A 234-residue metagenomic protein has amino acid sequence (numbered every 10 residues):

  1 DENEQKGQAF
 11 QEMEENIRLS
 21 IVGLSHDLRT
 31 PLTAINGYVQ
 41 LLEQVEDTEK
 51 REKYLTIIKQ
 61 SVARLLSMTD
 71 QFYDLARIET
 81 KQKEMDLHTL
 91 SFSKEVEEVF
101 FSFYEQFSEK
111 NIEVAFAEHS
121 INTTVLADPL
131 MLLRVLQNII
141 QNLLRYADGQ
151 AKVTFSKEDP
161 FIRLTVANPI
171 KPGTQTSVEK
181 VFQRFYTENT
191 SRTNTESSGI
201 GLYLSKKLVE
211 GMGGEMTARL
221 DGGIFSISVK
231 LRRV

Functional and structural regions predicted by a protein language model:
T80-M85, T124-A127: Conserved micro-motifs of the catalytic ATP-binding
H88-T89, E113-T123: Conserved catalytic submotifs in the C-terminal HATPase_c
N142-L144: Short helix-loop "hinge" at the ATP-lid/N-box region of the Bergerat-fold HATPase_c
Q150-F161: Short beta-strand/loop element within the Bergerat-fold HATPase_c
G173-Y186: Short conserved segment of the HATPase_c
G201, S205: Short alpha-helical Gxxx[C/S/T] motif in the catalytic ATP-binding
